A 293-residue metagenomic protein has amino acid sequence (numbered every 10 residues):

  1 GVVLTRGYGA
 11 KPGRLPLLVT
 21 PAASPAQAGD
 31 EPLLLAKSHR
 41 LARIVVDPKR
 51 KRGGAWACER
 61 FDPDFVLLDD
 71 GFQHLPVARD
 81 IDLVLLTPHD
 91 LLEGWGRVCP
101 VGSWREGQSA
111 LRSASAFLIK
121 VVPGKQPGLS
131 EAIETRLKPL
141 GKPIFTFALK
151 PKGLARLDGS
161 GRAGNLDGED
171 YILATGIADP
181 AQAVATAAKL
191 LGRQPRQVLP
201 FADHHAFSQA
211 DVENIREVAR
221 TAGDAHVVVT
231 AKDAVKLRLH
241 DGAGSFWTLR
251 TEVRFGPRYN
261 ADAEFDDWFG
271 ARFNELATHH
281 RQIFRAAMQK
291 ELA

Functional and structural regions predicted by a protein language model:
G1, D62-D64, A222-A225: Short, high-confidence coil segments that cap the C-terminus of an alpha-helix and link into the following beta-strand
V2-L4, V84, D170-A174: Conserved beta-strand elements of the Class I
G7-L140, T146: Phosphate/Mg2+-binding loops and adjacent switch elements in nucleotide/diphosphate-handling enzyme cores
F65-V66, V84-L86, I144, R193-P200 (+1 more regions): Short hydrophobic/aromatic-enriched beta-strand-loop microsegments
L91-H226, H279-A293: C-terminal accessory "lid"/substrate-recognition subdomains
Q182, F207-Q209, V235-H240, F255-R258: Short active-site-adjacent structural elements
F201-A206, G244-E275: Short, flexible loop segments at boundaries between secondary-structure elements
R216, G223-G242: Phosphate-bearing ligand-interacting subdomains that bind or position ATP/ADP/UDP/GDP/NAD(P) or nucleotide-linked
